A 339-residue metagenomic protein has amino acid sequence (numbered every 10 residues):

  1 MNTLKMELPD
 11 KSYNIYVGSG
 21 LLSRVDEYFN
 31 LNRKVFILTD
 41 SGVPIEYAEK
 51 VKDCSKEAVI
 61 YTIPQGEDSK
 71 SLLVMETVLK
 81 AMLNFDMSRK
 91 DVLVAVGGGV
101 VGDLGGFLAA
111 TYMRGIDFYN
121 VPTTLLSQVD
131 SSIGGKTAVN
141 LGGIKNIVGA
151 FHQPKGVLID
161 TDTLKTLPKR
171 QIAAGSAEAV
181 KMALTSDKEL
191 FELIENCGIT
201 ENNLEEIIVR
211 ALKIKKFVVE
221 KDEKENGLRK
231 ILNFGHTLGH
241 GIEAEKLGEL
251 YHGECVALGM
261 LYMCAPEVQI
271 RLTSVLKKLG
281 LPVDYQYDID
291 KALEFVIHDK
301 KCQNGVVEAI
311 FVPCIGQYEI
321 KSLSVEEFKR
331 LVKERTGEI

Functional and structural regions predicted by a protein language model:
M1-V92: ATP/NTP phosphate-donor binding region
N14-Y16, F107-I199: A glycine/threonine-rich phosphate-anchoring loop and its flanking beta-alpha core in nucleotide/phosphate-binding
G18, I37, P122, D160 (+3 more regions): Residue-level signal for inorganic ion chemistry
Q65-G66, V96-G98, F234-G235: Glycine-rich beta-strand-to-loop/alpha-helix junction loops that act as flexible
L79-V96, G105-N120, D130: Non-catalytic interfacial helical region
V100-F107, Q128, H240-G241: Short glycine/serine/threonine-rich phosphate/pyrophosphate-binding segments that cradle anionic phosphate groups
A177-A179, Q269-I339: C-terminal charged capping/lid subdomain of soluble metabolic enzymes
L193-K291: Active-site segments that bind and position negatively charged phosphate/pyrophosphate groups
